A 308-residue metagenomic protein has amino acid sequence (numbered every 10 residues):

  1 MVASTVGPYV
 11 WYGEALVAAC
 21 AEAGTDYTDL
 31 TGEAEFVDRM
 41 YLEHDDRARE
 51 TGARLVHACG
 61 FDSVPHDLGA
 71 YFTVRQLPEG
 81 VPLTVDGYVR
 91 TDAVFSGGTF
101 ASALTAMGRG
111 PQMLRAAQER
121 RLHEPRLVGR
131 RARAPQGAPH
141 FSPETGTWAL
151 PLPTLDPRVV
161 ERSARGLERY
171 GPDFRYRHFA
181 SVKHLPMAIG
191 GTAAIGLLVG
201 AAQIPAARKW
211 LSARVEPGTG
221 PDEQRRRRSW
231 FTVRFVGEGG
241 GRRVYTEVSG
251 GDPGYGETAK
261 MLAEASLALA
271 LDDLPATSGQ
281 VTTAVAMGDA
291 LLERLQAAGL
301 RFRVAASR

Functional and structural regions predicted by a protein language model:
P8-H123, L155, R162: Glycine-/Pro-rich loop/turn segments that contact NAD(P) or position catalytic residues in Rossmann-like domains
R75-R308: C-terminal catalytic/substrate-binding lobe primarily of soluble NAD(P)-dependent oxidoreductases
